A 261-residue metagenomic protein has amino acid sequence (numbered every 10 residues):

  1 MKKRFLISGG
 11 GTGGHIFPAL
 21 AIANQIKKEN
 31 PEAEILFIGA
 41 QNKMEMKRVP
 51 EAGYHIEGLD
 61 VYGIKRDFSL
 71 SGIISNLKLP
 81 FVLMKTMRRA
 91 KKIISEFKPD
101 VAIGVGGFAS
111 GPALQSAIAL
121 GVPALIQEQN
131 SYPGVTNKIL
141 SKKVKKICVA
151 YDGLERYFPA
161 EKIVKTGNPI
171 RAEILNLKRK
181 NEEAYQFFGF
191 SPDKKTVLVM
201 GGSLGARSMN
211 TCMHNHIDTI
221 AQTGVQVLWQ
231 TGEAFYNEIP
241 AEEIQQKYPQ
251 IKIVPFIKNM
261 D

Functional and structural regions predicted by a protein language model:
K2-T12, E29-F81, F235: Conserved nucleotide-sugar phosphate-binding/catalytic loop shared by glycosyltransferases and other
R4, E34-L36, H55, I118-E182 (+1 more regions): Active-site-proximal region of nucleotide-activated glycan assembly enzymes, centered on histidine/acidic-rich loops
H15-I26: Short amphipathic alpha-helix
A40-M44, V149-R156, T231-Y236: Short, polar loop motifs at secondary-structure junctions
F68-V101: An amphipathic, basic-hydrophobic alpha-helix
R88-A102, A109-L125, K138-K143: Glycosyltransferases and closely related glycan-assembly transferases that use nucleotide-activated donors
R179-Q186, F190-D261: Donor-nucleotide binding loops and adjacent catalytic segments primarily of GT-B fold Leloir glycosyltransferases
